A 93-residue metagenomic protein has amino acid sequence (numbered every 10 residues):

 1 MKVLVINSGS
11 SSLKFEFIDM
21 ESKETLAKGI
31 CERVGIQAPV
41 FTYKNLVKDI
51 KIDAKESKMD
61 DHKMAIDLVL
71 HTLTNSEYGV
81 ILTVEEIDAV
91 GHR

Functional and structural regions predicted by a protein language model:
M1-L4: Extreme N-terminal starter segment of soluble prokaryotic enzymes
I6-S11: A short acidic Gly-Thr/Ser loop motif
S12-M59: Short glycine-rich, Thr/Ser-proximal phosphate-binding strand/loop in the N-terminal lobe of ATP-dependent enzymes
A65: Glycine-rich anion/phosphate-binding loops
L73-R93: Short beta-strand-loop/turn "lid" adjacent to the catalytic site in phosphate-handling enzymes
